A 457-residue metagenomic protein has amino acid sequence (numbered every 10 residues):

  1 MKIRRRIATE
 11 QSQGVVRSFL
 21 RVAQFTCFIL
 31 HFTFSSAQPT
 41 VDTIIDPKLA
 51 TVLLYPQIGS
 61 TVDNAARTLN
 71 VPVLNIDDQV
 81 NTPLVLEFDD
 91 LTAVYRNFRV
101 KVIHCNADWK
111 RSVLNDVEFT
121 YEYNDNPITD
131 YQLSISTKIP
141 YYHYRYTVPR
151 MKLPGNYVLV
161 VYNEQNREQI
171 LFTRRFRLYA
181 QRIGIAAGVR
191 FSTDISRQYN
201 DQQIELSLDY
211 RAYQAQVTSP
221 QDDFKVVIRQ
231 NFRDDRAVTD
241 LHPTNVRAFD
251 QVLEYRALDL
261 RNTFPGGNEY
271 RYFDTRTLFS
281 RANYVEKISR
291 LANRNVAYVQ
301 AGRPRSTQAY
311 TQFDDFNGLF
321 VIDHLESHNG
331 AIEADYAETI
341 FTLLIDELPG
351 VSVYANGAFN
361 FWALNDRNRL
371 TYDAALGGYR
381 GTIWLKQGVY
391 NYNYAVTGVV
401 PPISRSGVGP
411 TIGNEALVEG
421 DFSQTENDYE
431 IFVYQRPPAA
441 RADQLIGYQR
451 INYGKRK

Functional and structural regions predicted by a protein language model:
M1-T40: Bacterial Sec-dependent N-terminal signal peptides
D42-L49, R177-D201, G420-G447: Low-complexity, Pro/Ser/Thr- and charge-rich linker/hinge segments at domain boundaries
T51-V102, R197-Y210, N329-F341: Contiguous beta-strand segments within globular domains
V113, E118-Y142, D234-H242, E338-Q387 (+2 more regions): Aromatic-rich carbohydrate-binding modules that target alpha-glucans
P140-E164: Ligand-binding face of N-terminal immunoglobulin V-set domains in extracellular IgSF glycoproteins
K152, N163-I170, L278-A282, G398-V418: Short acidic/polar inter-strand loop motif in beta-rich domains
V217-A309: Long, internal scaffold/assembly segments composed of regular secondary structure
Y298-P349, I451-K457: Basic K/R-rich, polyanion-interacting modules in nucleoproteins and related proteins
